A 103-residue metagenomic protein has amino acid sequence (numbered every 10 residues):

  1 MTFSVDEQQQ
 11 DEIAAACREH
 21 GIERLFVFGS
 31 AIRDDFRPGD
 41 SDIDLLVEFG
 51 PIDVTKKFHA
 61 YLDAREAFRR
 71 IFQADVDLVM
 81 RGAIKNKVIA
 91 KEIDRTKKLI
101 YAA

Functional and structural regions predicted by a protein language model:
M1-F26, I32-G39, I52-A103: Catalytic core of pol beta-like nucleotidyltransferases
S41-I43: Change "...and in nucleic-acid phosphodiester-cleaving endonucleases..." to "...and in nucleic-acid processing enzymes
L46-E48: Short hydrophobic/aromatic beta-strand micro-patches that form the beta-sheet surface supporting nucleotide- or nucleic
